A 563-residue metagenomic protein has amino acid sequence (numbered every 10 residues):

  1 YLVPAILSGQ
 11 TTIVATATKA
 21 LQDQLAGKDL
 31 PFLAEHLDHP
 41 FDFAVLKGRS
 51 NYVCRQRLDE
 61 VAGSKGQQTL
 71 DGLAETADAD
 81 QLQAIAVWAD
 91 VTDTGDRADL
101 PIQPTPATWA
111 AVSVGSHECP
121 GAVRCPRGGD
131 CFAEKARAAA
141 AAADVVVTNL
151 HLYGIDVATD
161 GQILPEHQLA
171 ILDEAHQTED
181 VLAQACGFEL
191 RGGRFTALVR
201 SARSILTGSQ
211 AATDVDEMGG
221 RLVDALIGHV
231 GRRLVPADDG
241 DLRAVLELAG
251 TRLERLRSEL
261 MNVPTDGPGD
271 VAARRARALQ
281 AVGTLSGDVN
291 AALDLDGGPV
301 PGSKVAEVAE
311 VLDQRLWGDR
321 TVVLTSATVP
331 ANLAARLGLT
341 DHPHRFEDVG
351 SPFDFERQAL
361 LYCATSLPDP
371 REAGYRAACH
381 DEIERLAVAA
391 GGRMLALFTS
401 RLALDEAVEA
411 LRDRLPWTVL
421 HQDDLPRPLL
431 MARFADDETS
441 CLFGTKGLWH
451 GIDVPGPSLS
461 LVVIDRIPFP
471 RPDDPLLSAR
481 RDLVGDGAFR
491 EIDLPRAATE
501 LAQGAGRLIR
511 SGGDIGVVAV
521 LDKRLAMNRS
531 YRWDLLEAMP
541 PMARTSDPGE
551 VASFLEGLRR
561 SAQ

Functional and structural regions predicted by a protein language model:
L7, D23, P31, H117 (+3 more regions): Signature of the SF2 helicase/ATPase Hel1-core->accessory helical subdomain module
Q10-D144, L477: A substrate-engagement module of RecA-like helicase motors
T12-T18, L324, G392-T399, V520-L521: Conserved RecA-like ASCE P-loop NTPase motor core of nucleic-acid helicases/translocases
A110-D144, T159-G161, E254-T365, G374-D381 (+3 more regions): A contiguous, basic/glycine-rich beta-loop/short-helix subdomain that forms a polymer-engagement track
A364-G374, D424-A526: Conserved RecA-like P-loop NTPase helicase motor core
A364-T399: Conserved interdomain hinge at the start of the Helicase C-terminal
T399-D423: Conserved helicase motor "Helicase C" RecA-like lobe of SF1/SF2 P-loop NTPases
A519-Q563: N-terminal targeting/trafficking signals and adjacent low-complexity tails
